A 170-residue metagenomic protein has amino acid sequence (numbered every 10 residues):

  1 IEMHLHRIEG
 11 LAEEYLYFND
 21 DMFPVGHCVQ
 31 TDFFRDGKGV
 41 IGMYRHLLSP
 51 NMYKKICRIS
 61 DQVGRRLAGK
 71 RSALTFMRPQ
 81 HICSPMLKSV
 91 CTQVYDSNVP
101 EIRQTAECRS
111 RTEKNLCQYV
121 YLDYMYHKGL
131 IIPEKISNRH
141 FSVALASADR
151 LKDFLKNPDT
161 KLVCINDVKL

Functional and structural regions predicted by a protein language model:
I1-A12: Active-site-proximal specificity loops/subdomain of glycosyltransferases
I1-E2, M22, K114-Y119: Conserved glycosyltransferase catalytic-site signature
H4, R66, Q93-V94, Y124 (+1 more regions): Residues that form generic nucleotide/phosphate-binding pockets
H4-L5, A106-S110, R150-K152: Generic recognition of flexible, low-complexity loop/linker segments
A12-V25: Short beta-strand-to-loop acidic/aromatic patch adjacent to the donor-nucleotide binding site
F23-H27, D32-R35, Q118, L170: Short catalytic/ligand-binding loop motif for oxyanion handling, primarily in non-cytosolic enzymes, centered on
F34-N115: Long, charge-rich alpha-helical interaction segments
T112, C117-L170: Long, low-complexity C-terminal extensions of enzymes
